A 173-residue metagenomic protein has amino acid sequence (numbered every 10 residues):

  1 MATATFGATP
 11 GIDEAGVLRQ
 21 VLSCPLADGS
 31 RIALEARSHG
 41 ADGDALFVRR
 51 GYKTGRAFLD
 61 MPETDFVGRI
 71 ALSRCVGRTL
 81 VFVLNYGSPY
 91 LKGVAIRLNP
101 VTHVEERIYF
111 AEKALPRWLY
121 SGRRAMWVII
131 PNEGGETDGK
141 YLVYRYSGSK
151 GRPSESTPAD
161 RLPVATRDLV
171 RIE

Functional and structural regions predicted by a protein language model:
A2-S38, R117-E173: Acidic, small-residue rich beta-repeat scaffolds with periodic aromatic anchors
E35-G40, R74-G77: Short, surface-exposed binding/anchoring microloops in extracellular/periplasmic proteins
A41-L46, S88-I96, G135-Y146: Structural motif
R49-C75: A glycine-rich, hydrophobic loop/mini-helix early in the fold
K53-D60, H103-R107, R152-S154: Surface-exposed loop/edge segments in extracytoplasmic proteins
M61-V67, Y109-P116, A159-P163: Short coil/turn segments at the loop-to-beta-strand junctions that recur within blades of beta-propeller repeat folds
C75-A111: Long, charged/polar, surface-exposed segments that mediate recognition or autoinhibition
H103-A125: An exposed acidic His-Trp-rich patch
